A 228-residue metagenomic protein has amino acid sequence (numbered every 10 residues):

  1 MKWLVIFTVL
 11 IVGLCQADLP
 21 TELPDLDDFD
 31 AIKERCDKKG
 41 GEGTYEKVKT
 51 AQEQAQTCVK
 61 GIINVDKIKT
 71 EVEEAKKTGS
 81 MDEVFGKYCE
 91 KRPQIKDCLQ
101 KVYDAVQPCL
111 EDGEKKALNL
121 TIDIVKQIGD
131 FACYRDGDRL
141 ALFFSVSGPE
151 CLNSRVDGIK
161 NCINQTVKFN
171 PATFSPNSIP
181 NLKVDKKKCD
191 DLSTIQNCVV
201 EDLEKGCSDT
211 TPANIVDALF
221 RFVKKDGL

Functional and structural regions predicted by a protein language model:
K2-L228: Mature extracellular/luminal domains of secreted and GPI-anchored eukaryotic proteins, especially small
